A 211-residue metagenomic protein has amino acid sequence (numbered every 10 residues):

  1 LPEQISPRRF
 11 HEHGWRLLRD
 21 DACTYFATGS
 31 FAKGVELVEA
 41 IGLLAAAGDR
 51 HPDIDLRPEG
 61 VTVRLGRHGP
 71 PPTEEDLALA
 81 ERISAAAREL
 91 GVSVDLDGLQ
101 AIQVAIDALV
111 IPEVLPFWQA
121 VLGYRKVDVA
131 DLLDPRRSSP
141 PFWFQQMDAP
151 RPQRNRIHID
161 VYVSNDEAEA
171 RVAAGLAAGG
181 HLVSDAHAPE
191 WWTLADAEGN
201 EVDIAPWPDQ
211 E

Functional and structural regions predicted by a protein language model:
L1-E12, L18-A22, F26-T28, A32-H68 (+1 more regions): Charge-rich, low-complexity N-terminal segments
R16-D20, D55-P58, K126-V129, D185-A188: Short, ordered beta-strand-loop transition motifs
F31-E36, P71-E75, P112-V114, D166-V172: Short, conserved charged micro-motifs
G66-E74, A78, S93-L96, V127-M147 (+2 more regions): Vicinal oxygen chelate
P71, A101-L109, R151-E169, W191-A195: Vicinal oxygen chelate
V92-E113, I157-H158, P208-E211: N-terminal beta-strand motif that seeds the catalytic metal site of vicinal oxygen chelate
A108-P141, R171: Core segments of cupin and vicinal oxygen chelate
